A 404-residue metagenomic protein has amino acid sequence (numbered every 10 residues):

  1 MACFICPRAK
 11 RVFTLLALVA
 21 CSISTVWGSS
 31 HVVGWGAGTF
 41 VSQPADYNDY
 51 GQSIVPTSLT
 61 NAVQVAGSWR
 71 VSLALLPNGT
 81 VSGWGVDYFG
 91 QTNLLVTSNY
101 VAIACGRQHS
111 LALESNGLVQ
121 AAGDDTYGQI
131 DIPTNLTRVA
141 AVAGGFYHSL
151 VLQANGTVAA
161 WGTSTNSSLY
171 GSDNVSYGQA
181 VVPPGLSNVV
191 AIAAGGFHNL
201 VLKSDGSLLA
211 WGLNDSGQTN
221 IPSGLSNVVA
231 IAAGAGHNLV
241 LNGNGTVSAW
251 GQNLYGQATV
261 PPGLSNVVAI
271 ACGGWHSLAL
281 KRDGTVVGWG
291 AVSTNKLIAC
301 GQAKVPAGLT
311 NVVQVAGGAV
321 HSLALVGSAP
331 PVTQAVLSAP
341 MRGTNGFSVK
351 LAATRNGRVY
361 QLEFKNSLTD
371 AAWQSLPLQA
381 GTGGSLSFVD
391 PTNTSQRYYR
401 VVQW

Functional and structural regions predicted by a protein language model:
M1-L16: Bacterial N-terminal signal peptides that target proteins for export
F13, T25, G327-W404: Short, composition-biased motifs enriched in small/polar/acidic residues
V26-S30: Boundary at the C-terminal end of the N-terminal hydrophobic targeting segment
V33-S58, G85-T97, Q120-N135, A159-G185 (+4 more regions): Short glycine/serine- and acidic-residue-enriched loop/turn motifs that recur at repeat junctions
G34, V71-A74, G83, H109-A112 (+10 more regions): Conserved core positions of repeat-based scaffolds
V81, V119, V158, L208 (+4 more regions): Short beta-strand elements bearing conserved aromatic residues within extracellular beta-rich modules
A154-T157, P184-G195, K203-S207, N220-A232 (+2 more regions): Thr-biased low-complexity repeat/linker tracts and other Thr-enriched repetitive architectures
T310-P331: Blade-level signature of beta-propeller repeat domains, shared across WD40, Kelch, NHL, RCC1 and BNR/Asp-box propellers
